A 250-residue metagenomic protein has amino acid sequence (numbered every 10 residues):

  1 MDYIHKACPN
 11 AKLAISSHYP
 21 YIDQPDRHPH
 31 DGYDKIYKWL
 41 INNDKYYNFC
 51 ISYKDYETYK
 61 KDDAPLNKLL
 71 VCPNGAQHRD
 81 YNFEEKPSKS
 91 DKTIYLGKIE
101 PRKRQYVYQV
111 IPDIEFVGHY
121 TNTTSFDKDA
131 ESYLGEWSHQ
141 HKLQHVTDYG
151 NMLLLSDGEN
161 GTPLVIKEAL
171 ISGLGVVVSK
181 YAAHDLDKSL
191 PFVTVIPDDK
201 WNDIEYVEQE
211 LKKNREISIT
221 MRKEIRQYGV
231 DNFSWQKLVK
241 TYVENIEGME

Functional and structural regions predicted by a protein language model:
I4-R27, F49: Active-site proximal beta-strand in glycosyltransferases
Y21, H28-F49, T147: Membrane-proximal helix-turn-helix segments that form the acceptor-binding/catalytic region of lipid-linked
P25-H28, V71-D91, F126: Acidic anion/phosphate-binding donor-loop and adjacent secondary structure in glycosyltransferase catalytic cores
D44-F83: Donor nucleotide-sugar binding/catalytic pocket of nucleotide-sugar-dependent glycosyltransferases
Y120, D129-D148, D157: Conserved active-site histidine-acidic residue motif and adjacent donor-binding/catalytic loop of glycosyltransferases
I166, G175-S179: Short hydrophobic beta-strand element within catalytic cores of glycosyltransferases and related nucleotide-activated
D185-E210: Change "using UDP/GDP/dTDP sugars" to "using nucleotide sugars
E205-Y206, K212-E247: A charged, aromatic-enriched C-terminal amphipathic alpha-helix characteristic of glycosyltransferases across folds
